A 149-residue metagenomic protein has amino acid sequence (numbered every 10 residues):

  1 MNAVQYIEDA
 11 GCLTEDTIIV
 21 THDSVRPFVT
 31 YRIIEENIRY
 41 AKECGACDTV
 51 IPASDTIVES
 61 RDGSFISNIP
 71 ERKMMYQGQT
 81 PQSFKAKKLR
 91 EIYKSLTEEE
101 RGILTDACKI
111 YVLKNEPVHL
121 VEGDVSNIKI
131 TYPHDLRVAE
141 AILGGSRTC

Functional and structural regions predicted by a protein language model:
M1, Y31-R32, P133: Conserved strand-to-helix beginnings and helix N-cap segments that scaffold or border functional pockets
M1-E15: Short phosphate-binding loop-to-helix
A3, D23, P52, K85 (+1 more regions): Residue-level signal for inorganic ion chemistry
Q5, D9, R39, A141-G145: Short, well-ordered alpha-helices that flank and scaffold nucleotide-derived cofactor binding pockets
G11-V25: Short beta-strand-to-loop acidic/aromatic patch adjacent to the donor-nucleotide binding site
E15, F28-V121: Conserved core of the sugar-phosphate nucleotidyltransferase
R26-F28, D55-V58, N127-K129, L136-R137: Short, active-site-adjacent cap segments at secondary-structure transitions
N127-C149: Hydrophobic helical membrane-anchoring modules
